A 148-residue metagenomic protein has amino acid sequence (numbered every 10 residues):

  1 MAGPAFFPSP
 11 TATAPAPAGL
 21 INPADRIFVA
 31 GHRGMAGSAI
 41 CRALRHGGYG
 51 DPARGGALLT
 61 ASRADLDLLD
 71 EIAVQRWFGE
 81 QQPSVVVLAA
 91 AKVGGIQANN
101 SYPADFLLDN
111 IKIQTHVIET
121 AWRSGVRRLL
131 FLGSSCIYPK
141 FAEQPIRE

Functional and structural regions predicted by a protein language model:
M1-E148: N-terminal Rossmann-like NAD(P)+-binding domain of SDR-like oxidoreductases, especially those catalyzing
